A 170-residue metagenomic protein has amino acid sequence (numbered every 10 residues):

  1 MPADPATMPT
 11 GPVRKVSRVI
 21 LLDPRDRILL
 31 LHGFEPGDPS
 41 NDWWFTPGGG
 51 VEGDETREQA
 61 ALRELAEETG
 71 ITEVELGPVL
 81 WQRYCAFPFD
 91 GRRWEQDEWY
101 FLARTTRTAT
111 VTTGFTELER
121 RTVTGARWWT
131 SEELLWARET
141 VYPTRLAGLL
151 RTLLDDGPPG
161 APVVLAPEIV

Functional and structural regions predicted by a protein language model:
P2-F45, E58: N-terminal strand-loop-strand
V13, G53, R57, Y142 (+1 more regions): Hydrophobic (often cysteine-bearing) scaffold residues that line and stabilize catalytic clefts of nucleotide/cofactor
V13, W44, W81, A126-W129: Tryptophan-centric aromatic hotspots in well-structured domains and transmembrane helices
R14, N41, T46, W94-E98 (+1 more regions): Short connector loops at helix/strand junctions that flank enzyme active sites, especially segments positioning acidic
L30, P78-W81: A structural microfeature
E35-G37, W81-Y84: Short active-site-proximal "capping" loops at secondary-structure junctions
V51-E75, R83-E139, E168-V170: Unchanged
P143-V170: Charged phosphate-binding loop/patch that engages nucleotide di/tri-phosphates or the phosphate backbone of nucleic
